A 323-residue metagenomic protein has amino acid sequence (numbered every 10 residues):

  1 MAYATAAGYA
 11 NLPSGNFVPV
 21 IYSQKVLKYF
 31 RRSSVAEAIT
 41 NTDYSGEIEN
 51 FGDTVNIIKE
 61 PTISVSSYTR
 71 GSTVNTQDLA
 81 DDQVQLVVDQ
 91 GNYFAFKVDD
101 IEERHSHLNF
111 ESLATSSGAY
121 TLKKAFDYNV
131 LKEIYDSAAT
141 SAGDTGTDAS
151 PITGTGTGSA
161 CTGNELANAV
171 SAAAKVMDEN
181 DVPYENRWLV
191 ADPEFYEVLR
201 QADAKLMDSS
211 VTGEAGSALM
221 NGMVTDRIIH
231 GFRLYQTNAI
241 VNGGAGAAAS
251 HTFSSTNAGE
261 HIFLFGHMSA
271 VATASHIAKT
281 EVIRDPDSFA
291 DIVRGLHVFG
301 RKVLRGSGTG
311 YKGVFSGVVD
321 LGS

Functional and structural regions predicted by a protein language model:
A2-N41, I48-S64, Q85-V87, H105 (+2 more regions): Sequence/fold signature of self-assembling virion shell proteins
F30-R31, Y44, A174, E179: Short, charged/polar N-terminal "headpieces" of proteins
I57, D81-G143, D178-P193, H276-V303: Long, contiguous amphipathic alpha-helices that act as assembly "spine/axial" helices in icosahedral shell and virion
T62-V65, R70-D82: Active-site-surrounding "flap" and adjacent substrate/cofactor-binding loops of secreted or lumenal enzymes, prototyped
T69-T73, D181, I228-Q236: Glycine-centered small-residue hotspots that permit tight backbone geometry or close packing
N75, K132, D136-S137, S307 (+1 more regions): Residue-level signal for alpha-helical context at structural boundaries
A142-M220: Extended, solvent-exposed, turn-rich assembly/linker loops in the middle of proteins
